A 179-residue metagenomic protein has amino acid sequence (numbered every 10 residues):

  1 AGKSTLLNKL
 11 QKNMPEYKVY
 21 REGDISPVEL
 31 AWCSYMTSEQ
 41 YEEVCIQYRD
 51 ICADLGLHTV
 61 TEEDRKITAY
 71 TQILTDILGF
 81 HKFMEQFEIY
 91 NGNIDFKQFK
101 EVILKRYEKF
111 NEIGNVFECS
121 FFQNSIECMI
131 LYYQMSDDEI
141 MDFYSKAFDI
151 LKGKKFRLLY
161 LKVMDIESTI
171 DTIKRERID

Functional and structural regions predicted by a protein language model:
A1: Walker A/P-loop nucleotide-binding motif
S4: Walker A/P-loop
Q11-R65, I126-Y132: Conserved substrate/cofactor phosphate-moiety recognition/catalytic segment in nucleotide-dependent phosphotransferases
K12-M14, N111, G153: Short, well-ordered coil/turn elements that cap or connect secondary structure elements
E16-K18, N115, F156-L158: Hydrophobic anchor at the start of a short beta-strand that flanks the dinucleotide cofactor-binding loop
C52-L151: Glycine-rich phosphate-binding loop used to anchor ATP phosphates in small-molecule kinases, encompassing both
E118-S120, D137-D179: Conserved phosphate-donor/acceptor-positioning beta-strand/loop module used by diverse small-molecule
